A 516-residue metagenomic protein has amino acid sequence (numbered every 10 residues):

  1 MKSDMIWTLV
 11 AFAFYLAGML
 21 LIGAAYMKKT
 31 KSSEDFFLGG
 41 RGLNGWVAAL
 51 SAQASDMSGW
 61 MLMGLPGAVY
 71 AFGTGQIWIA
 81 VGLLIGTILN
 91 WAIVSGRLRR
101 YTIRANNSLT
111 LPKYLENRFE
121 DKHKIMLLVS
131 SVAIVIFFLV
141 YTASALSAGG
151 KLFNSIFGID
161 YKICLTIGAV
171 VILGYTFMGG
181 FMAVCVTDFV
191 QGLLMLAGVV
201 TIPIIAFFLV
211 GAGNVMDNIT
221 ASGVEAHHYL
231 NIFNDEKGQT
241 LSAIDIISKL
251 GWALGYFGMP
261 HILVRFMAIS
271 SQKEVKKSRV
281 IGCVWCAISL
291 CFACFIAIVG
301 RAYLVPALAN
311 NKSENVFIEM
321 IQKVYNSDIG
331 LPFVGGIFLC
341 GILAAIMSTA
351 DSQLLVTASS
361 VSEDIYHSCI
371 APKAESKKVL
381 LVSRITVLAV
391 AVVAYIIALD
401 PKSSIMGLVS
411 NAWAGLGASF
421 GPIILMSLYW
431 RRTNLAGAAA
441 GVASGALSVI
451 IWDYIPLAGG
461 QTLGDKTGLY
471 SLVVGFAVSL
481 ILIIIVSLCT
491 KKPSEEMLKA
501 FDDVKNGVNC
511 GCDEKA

Functional and structural regions predicted by a protein language model:
M1-G23, W430, L435-A516: A generic transmembrane alpha-helix motif of multi-pass inner-membrane proteins
M1-M63, T176-G179, I204, G211 (+1 more regions): Membrane-interface "cap" regions at the ends of multi-pass membrane proteins
K2-M5, L38-L43, V47, G64-V81 (+5 more regions): Loop-to-helix junctions at membrane interfaces in multi-pass transport proteins
L16-M19, S55-D56, L83-T87, I134-V135 (+10 more regions): Residue-level recognition of pore/gate-forming positions within transmembrane alpha-helices of multi-pass
L20, L152, I156, V170-F177 (+6 more regions): Alpha-helical transmembrane segments of multipass membrane proteins
S32-F37, I103-N107, N214-I219, G407 (+1 more regions): Short, Lys/Arg-enriched, Gly/Pro-containing loop segments at transmembrane-helix junctions of multi-pass membrane
Y70-M178, R265-S410, C512-A516: Helix-loop-helix junctions that connect adjacent transmembrane helices in secondary transporters/permeases, recognized
G179-D188, L428-A440: Membrane-helix interface "capping/anchor" motifs
